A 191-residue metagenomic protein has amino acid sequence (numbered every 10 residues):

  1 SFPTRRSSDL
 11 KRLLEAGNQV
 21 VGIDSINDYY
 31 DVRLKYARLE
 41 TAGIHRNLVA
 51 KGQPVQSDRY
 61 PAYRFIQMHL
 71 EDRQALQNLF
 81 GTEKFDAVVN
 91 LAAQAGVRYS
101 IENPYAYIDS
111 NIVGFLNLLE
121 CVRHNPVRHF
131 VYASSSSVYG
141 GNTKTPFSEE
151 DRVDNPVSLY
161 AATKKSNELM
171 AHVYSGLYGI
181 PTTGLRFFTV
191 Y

Functional and structural regions predicted by a protein language model:
S1, R5-V190: N-terminal Rossmann-like NAD(P)+-binding domain of SDR-like oxidoreductases, especially those catalyzing
